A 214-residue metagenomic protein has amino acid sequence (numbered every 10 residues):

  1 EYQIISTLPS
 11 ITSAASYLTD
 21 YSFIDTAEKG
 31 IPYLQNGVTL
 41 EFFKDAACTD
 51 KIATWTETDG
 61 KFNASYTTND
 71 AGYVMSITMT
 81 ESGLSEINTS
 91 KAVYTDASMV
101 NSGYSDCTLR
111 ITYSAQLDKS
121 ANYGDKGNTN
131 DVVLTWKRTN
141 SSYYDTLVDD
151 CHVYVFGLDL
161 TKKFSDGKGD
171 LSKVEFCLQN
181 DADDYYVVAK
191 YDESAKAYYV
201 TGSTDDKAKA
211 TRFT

Functional and structural regions predicted by a protein language model:
E1-T214: Solvent-exposed loop/turn and edge beta-strand elements of beta-rich ligand-binding domains
